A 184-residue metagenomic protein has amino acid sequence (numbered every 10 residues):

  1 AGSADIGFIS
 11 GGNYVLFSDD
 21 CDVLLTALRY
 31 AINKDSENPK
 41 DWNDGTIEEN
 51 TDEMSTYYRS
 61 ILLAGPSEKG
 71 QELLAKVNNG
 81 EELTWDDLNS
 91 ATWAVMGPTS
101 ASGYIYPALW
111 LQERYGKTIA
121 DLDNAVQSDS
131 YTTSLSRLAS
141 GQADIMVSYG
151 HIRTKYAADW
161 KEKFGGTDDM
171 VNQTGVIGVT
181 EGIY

Functional and structural regions predicted by a protein language model:
G2-V15, D19-C21, T26-Y30, Y131 (+2 more regions): Beta->alpha turn/N-cap motifs
D5-I6, I61, T92, I145: A residue-level structural signature of the nucleotidyltransferase/glycosyltransferase Rossmann-like core
Y14, E82-W85, L135: Short amphipathic alpha-helical segments and helix-helix/interface helices
L16-D19, E53-Y57, D86-L88, T118 (+1 more regions): Extracellular/periplasmic catalytic domains that process cell-envelope and extracellular macromolecules
C21, K76-G80, Y106-L111: "Short basic amphipathic alpha-helical interaction patches in structured regions
D22-S55, E68, N124, A158-Y184: Short beta-strand->loop
L28-A101: A conserved helix-loop-strand patch within extracytoplasmic ligand-binding domains of the periplasmic binding
N89-Y184: Pocket-lining segment of extracytoplasmic ligand-binding domains
